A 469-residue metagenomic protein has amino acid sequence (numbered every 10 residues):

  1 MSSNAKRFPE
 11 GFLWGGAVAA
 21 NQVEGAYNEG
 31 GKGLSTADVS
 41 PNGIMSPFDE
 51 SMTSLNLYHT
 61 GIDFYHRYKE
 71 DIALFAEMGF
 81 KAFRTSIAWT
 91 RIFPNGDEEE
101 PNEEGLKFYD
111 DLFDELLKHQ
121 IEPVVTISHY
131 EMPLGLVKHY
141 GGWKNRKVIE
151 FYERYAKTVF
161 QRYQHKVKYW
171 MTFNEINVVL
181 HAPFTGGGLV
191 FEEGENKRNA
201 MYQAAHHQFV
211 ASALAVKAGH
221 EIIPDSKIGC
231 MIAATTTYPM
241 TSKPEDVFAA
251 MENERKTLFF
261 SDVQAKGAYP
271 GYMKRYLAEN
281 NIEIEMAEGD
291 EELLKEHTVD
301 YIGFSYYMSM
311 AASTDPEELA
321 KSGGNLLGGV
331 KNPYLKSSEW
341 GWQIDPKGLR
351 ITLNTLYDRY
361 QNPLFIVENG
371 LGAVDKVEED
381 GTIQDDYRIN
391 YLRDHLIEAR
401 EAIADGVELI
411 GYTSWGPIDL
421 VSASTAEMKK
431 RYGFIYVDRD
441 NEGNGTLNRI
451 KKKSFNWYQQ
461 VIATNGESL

Functional and structural regions predicted by a protein language model:
S2-M52, N95-D97, L106-L469: Active-site region of glycoside hydrolase catalytic domains
G11-L13, Y65, A82: A common structural microfeature
T53-H66, K144-R146: Active-site mouth loops of central-metabolism enzymes
H66, A73-A76, K107-D110, D114: N-terminal, well-ordered alpha-helical segments
R67-A88, E296-Y301: Catalytic domains of carbohydrate-active enzymes, especially glycoside hydrolases
I87-P101: Glycine-rich, proline-tolerant flexible connector loops at the mouths of alpha/beta enzymes
